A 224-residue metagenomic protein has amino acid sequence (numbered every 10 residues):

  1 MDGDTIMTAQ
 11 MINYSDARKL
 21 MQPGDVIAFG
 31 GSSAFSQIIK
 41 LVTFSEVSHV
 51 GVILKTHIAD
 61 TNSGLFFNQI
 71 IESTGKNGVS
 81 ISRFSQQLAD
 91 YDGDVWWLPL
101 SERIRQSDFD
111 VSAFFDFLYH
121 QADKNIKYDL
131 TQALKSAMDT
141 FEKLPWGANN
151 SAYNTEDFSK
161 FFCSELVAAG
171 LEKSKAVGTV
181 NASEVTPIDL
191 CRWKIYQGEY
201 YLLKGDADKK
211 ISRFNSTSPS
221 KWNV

Functional and structural regions predicted by a protein language model:
M1-V224: Cysteine-nucleophile amide-bond enzymes
